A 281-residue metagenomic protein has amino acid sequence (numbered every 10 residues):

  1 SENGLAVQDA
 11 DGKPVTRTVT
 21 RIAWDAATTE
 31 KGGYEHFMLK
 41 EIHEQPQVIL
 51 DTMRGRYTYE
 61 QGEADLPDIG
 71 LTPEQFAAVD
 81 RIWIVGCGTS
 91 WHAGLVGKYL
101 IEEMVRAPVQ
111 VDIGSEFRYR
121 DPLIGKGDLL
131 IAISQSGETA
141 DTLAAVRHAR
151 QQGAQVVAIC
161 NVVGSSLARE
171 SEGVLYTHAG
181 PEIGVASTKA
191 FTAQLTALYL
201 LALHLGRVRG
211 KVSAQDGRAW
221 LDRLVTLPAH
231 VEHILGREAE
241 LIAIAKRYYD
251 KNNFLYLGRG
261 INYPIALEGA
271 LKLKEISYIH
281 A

Functional and structural regions predicted by a protein language model:
S1-K13, T18, H178-T192: Internal gly/pro-rich beta-alpha loop/helix module that stabilizes soluble enzyme cofactors or their anionic handles
N3-A6, T20, E35-K40, D80 (+9 more regions): Structural beta-strand/beta-sheet cores of well-ordered domains, especially the beta-sheet scaffolds that support
G4-P73: Catalytic P-loop NTP-binding/switch module of NTPases
A10, D112-G114, L257: Conserved beta-strand termini and adjacent loop/short-helix elements that scaffold enzyme active sites in alpha/beta
T18-T20, E30-Y34, M38, G62-D65 (+7 more regions): Glycine-rich, flexible loop/turn motifs
K40, D51, Y99, E103 (+6 more regions): Solvent-exposed alpha-helical segments within well-ordered globular domains of core cellular machineries
Q45-I49, M53-W83, V163, G173-A281: Active-site phosphate/pyrophosphate-binding segments
E74-A219, R223-T226: Glycine-rich phosphate-binding loops that contact phosphosugars or nucleotide phosphates
